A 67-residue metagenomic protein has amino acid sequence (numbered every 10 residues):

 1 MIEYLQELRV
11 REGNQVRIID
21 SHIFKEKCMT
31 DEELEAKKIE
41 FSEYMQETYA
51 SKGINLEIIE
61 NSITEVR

Functional and structural regions predicted by a protein language model:
M1-M29: N-terminal acidic leader/helix
Q6, S21, K38, E60-T64: Polar/charged side chains located within well-ordered beta-strands of beta-rich proteins
L8-V10, V16, K37, S51 (+1 more regions): Short, intrinsically disordered low-complexity segments
Q15, E26-C28, I39, L56 (+1 more regions): N-terminal cationic leader/targeting segments used for protein routing and processing
C28-E33, V66: Intrinsically disordered, low-complexity repeat segments enriched in small/polar residues
L34-E40: Anionic, Ser/Thr-rich low-complexity intrinsically disordered regions
S42-R67: Short, mixed-charge low-complexity intrinsically disordered segments
